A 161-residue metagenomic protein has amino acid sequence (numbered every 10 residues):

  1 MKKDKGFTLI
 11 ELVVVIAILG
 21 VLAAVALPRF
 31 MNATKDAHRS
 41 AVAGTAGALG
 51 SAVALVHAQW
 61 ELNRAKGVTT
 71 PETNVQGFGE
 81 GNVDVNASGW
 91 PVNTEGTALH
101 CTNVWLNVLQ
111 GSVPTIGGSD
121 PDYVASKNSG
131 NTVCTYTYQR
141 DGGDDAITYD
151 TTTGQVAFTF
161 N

Functional and structural regions predicted by a protein language model:
M1-T34: N-terminal single-pass transmembrane signal-anchor helix
L19, K35-R39, N107: Short alpha-helical interface patches
A37-K66: Membrane-proximal N-terminal amphipathic helix
A58-N161: Periplasmic/extracellular, small/polar-rich flexible segments of pilin-like filament-forming proteins
